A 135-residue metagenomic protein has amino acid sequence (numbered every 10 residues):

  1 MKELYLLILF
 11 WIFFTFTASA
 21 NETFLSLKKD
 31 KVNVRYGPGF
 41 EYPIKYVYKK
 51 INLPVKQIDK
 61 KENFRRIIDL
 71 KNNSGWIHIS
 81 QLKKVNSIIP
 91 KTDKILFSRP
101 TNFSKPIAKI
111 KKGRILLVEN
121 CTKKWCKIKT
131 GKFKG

Functional and structural regions predicted by a protein language model:
Y5-T15: Bacterial N-terminal signal peptides
A18-Y36, Y46-I51, I58-K132: SH3-family beta-barrel domains
P38-Y42: Second-shell loop/turn segments in exported
G135: Short, active-site-adjacent cap segments at secondary-structure transitions
